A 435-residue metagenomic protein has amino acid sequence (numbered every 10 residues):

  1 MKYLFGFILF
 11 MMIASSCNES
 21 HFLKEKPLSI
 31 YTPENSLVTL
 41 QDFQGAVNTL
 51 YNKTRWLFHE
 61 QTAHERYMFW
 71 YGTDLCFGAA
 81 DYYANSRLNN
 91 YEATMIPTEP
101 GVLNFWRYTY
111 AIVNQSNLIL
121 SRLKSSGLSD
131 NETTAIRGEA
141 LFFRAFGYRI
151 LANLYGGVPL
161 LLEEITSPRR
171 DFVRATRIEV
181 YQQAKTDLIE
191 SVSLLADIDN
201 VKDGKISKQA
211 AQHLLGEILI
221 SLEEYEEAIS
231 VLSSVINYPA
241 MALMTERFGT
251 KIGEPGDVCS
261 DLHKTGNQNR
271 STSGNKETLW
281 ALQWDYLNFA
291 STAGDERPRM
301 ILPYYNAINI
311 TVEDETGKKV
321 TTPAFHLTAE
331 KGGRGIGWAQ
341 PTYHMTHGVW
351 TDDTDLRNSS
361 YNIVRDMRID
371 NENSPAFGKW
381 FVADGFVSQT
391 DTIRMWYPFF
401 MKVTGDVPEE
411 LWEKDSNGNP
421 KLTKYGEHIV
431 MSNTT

Functional and structural regions predicted by a protein language model:
M1-S15: Sec-dependent bacterial lipoprotein signal peptides
S15-V38, A184, G216: Bacterial Sec-dependent N-terminal signal peptides
L28-T32, A93-T94, L162-R169: Short linear capping/connector segments at secondary-structure termini
N35, F58, Y83-N104, F248-T435: Elongated scaffold/linker segments in the mid-to-C-terminal portions of large proteins
T39-T62, A79-Y155, D171, A175-E179 (+5 more regions): Conserved, well-structured interaction surfaces
Q61-G78, L161, D197-H213, S221-N306: Short, surface-exposed recognition loops and adjoining beta-strand edges that mediate ligand/DNA contacts, enriched
